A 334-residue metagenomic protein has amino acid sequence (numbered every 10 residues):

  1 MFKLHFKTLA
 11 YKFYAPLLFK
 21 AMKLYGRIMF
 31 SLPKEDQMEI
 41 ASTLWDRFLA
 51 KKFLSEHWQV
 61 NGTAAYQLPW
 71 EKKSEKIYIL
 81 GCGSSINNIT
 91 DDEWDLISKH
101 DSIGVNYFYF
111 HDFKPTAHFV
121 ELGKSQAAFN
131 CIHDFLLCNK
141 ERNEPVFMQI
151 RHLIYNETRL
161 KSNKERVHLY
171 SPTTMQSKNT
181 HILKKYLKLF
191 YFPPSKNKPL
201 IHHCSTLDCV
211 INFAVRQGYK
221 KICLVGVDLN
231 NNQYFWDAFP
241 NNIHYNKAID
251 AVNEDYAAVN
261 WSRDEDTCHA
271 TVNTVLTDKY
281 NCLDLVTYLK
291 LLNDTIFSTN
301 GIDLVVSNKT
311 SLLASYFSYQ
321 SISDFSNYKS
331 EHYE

Functional and structural regions predicted by a protein language model:
F2-E334: Metal-ion/cofactor- or nucleotide/acyl-coenzyme-handling active-site neighborhoods
